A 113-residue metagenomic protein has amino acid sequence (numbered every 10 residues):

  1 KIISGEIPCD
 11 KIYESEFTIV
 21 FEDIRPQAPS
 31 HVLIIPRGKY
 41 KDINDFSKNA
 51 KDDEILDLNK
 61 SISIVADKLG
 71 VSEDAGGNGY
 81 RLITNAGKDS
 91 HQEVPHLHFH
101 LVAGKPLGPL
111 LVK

Functional and structural regions predicted by a protein language model:
K1-K113: HIT superfamily nucleotide-processing domains
